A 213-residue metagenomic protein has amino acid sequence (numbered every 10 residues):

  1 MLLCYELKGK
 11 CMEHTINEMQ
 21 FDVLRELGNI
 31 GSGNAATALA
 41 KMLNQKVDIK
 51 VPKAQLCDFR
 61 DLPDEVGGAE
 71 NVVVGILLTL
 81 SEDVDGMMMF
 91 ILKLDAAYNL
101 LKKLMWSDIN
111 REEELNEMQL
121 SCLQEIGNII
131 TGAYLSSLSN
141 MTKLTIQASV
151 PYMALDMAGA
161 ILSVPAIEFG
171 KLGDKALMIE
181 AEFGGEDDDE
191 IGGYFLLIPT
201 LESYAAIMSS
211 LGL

Functional and structural regions predicted by a protein language model:
M1-C11: Short, Lys/Arg-enriched N-terminal segments with co-localized hydrophobic residues within the first ~10-30 amino acids
M12-A36, A40-L213: Composition-driven recognition of glycine/serine/threonine/acidic- and proline-rich low-complexity segments and repeats
